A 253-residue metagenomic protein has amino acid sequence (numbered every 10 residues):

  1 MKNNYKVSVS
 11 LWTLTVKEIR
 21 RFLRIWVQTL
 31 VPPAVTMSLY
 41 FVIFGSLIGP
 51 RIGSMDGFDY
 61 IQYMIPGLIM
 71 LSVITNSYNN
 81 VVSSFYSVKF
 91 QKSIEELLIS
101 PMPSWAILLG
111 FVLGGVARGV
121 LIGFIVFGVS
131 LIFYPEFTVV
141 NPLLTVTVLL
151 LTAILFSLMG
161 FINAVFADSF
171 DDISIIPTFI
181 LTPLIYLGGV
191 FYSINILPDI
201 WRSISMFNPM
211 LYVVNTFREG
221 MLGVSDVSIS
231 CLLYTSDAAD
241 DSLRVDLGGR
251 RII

Functional and structural regions predicted by a protein language model:
M1-S236, R244: Hydrophobic transmembrane alpha-helices and immediately adjacent juxtamembrane helices of multi-pass inner-membrane
A238-D240, V245-I253: Positively charged, low-complexity/disordered segments
